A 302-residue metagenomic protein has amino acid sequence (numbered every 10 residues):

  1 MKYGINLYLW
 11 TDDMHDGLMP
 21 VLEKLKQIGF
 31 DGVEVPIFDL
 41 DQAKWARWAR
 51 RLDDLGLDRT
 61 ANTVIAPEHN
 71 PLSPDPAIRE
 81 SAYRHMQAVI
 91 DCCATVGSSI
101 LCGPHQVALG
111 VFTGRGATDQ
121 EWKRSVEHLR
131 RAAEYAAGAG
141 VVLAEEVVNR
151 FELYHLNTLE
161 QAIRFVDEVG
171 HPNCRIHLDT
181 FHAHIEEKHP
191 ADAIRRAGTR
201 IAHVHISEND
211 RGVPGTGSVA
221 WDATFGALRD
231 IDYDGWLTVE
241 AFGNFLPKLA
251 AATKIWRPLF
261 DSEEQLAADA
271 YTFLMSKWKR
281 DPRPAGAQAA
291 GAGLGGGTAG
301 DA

Functional and structural regions predicted by a protein language model:
M1-T11, H15-K26, G97-S99, L156-L178 (+1 more regions): Histidine-acidic metal/acid-base catalytic patches
G4-L7, V33-E34, T63, C102-H105 (+3 more regions): Short beta-strands and strand-loop turn motifs
L9-T11, I37-D39, I65-E68, Q106-L109 (+4 more regions): Active-site-proximal loop/turn and secondary-structure-junction residues that shape catalytic pockets, frequently
I28, L55, A139, I231: Conserved dinucleotide-binding and phosphotransfer motif residues
D31, V35-E127, D234, T238-P247 (+1 more regions): Structural motif corresponding to the early beta-alpha repeats
E34, E146, E152, E187 (+1 more regions): Acidic-residue sensor for enzyme active/binding pockets
R47-G56, R131-A132, A136, A193-R196 (+1 more regions): Catalytic-core regions built around general acid/base machinery
D54, P76-R175, R257, D261-Q265 (+1 more regions): Active-site acidic/histidine proton-transfer and metal-coordination neighborhood in alpha/beta enzyme cores
